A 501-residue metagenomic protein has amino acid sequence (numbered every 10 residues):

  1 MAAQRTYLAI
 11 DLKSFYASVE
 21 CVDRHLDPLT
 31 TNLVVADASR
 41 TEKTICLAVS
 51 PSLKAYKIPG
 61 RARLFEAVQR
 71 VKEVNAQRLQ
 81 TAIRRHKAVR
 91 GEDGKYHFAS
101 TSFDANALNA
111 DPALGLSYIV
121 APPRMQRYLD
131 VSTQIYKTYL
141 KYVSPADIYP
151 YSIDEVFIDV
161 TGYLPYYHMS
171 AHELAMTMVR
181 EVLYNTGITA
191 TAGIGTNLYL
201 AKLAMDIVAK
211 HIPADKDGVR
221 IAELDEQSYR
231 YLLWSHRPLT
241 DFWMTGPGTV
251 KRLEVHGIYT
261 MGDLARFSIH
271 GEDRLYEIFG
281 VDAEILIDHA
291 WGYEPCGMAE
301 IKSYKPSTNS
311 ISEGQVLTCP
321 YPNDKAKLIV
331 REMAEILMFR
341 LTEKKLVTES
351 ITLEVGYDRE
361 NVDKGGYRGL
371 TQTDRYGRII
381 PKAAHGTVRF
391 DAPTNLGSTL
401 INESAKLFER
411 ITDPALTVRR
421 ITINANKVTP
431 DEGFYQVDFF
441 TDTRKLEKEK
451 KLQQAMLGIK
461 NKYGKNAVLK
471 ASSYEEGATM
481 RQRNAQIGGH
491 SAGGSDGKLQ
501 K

Functional and structural regions predicted by a protein language model:
M1-D288, P295-M298, T443-K501: Gly/Gly-Pro- and Ser/Thr-rich, intrinsically disordered tail segments characteristic of DNA damage-repair and tolerance
A2, A9, D241, P247-T417: DNA-contacting surface of Y-family translesion DNA polymerases
I153-V156, V347-V362, N424-E432: Core structural elements
V156-G162, A384-D391, Y435-T441: Short, hydrophobic beta-strand segments
G162, T196, Y357, A392 (+1 more regions): Non-catalytic surface loops within mature trypsin-like serine protease
A190-I194, E349-L353, R419-I421: A short glycine-rich, hydrophobically flanked beta-strand micro-motif that places a catalytic Asp/Glu for divalent metal
D363-Y367, G433-V437, R481: Short conserved micro-motifs at the rims of enzyme active sites and ligand-binding pockets
A405-N461: C-terminal hydrophobic structural anchor segments that stabilize assembly/packing rather than catalytic chemistry
